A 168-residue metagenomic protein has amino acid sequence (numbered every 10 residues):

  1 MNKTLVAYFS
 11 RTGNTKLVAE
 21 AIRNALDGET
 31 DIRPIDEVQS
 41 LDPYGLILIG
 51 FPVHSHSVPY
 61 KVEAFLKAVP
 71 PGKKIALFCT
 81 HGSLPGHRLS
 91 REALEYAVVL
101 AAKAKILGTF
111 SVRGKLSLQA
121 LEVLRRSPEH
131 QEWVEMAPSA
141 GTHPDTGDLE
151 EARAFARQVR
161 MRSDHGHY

Functional and structural regions predicted by a protein language model:
M1-N2, E37: Short linear sequence motifs
N2-A25: N-terminal beta1-alpha1 ligand-phosphate binding loop
K3-T4, N24-D31, L46-Y168: FMN-binding flavodoxin-like domain, especially the glycine-rich phosphate-binding loop
F9-T12, V38, P52-H56: Short, surface-exposed acidic/glycine-rich loop or hinge patches that mediate macromolecular interfaces
D31-P43: Short acidic low-complexity segments
